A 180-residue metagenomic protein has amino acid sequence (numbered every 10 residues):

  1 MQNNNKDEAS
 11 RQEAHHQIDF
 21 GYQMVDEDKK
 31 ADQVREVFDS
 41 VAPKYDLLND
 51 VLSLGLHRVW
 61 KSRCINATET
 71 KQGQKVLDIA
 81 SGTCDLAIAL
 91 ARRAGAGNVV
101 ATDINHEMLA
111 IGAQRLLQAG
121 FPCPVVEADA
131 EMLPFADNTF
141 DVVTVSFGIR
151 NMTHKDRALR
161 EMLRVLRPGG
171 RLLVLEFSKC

Functional and structural regions predicted by a protein language model:
M1-R35: N-terminal auxiliary segments of SAM/dcSAM-dependent transferases
K44, L54-Q74, A89: Conserved alpha-helix/loop element of class I SAM-dependent methyltransferases that forms part of the SAM/SAH-binding
Y45, V143-T144: Hydrophobic beta-strand segment of the Class I
K75-M132: Class I SAM-dependent methyltransferase SAM/SAH-binding core
D103-H106, H154, F177: Short beta->alpha hinge that forms the Motif I/post-I loop of the SAM-binding pocket
E131-V142: A short acidic, Gly/Pro-enriched loop at the edge of an enzyme's catalytic core that lines a small-molecule cofactor
D156-P168: A short glycine-rich, Lys/Arg-flanked "PGG" loop and its adjoining helix->strand segment in the class I
R171-C180: Conserved class I S-adenosyl-L-methionine
